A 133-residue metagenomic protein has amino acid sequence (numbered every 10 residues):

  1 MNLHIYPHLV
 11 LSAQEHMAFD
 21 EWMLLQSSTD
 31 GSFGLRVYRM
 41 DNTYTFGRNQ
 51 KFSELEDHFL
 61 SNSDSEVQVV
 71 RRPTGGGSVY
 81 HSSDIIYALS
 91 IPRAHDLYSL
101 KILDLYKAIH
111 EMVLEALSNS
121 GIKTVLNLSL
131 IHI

Functional and structural regions predicted by a protein language model:
M1-L60, Q68-R72: Active-site loop/lid in soluble adenylation, ligation, and acyl-transfer enzymes
L35-V37, V79, V125-L126: Short beta-strand
R48-Q50, L89-I91, V113, L128: Short, structured patches in soluble enzyme cores that scaffold and shape functional sites
F59-L97: A glycine-rich, hydrophobic loop/mini-helix early in the fold
V69-R71, V125-L128: General beta-strand structural signal in soluble alpha/beta enzymes
L89, I102-A108: A generic, well-ordered mixed alpha/beta core segment in the N-terminal half of proteins
K107-I122, L126: Well-ordered alpha/beta subsegment
I131-I133: Conserved small/polar residues in nucleotide/adenosyl-binding loops
